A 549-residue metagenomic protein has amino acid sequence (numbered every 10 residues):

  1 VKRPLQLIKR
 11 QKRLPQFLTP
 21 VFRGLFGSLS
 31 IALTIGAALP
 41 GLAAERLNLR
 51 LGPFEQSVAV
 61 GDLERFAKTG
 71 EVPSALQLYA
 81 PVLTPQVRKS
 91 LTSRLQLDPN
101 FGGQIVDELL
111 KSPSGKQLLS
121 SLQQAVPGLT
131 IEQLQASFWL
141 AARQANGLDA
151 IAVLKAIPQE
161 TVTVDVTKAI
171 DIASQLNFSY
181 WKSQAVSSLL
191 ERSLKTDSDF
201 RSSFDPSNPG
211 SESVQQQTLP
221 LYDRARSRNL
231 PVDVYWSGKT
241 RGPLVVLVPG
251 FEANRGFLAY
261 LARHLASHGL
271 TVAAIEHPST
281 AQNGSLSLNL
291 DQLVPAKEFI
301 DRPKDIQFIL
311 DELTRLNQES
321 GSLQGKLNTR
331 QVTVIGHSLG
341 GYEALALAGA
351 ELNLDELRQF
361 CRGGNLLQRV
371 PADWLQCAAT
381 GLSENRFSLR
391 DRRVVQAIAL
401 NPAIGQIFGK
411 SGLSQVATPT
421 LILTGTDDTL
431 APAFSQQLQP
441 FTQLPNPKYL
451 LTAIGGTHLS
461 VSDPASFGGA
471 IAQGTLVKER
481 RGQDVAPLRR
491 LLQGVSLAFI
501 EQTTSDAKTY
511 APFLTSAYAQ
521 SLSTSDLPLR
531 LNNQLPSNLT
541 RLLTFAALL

Functional and structural regions predicted by a protein language model:
F54-A59, L63-R201: Mature extracellular/secreted ectodomains of secretory-pathway proteins
E191-T240: N-terminal cap/lid segment of alpha/beta-hydrolase-fold proteins
R241-G250: Short beta-strand element of the alpha/beta-hydrolase
G250, G336-G340, A344: Gly/Ala-rich beta-loop-alpha elbow adjacent to hydrolase catalytic centers
E252-A259, H264, A273-D301, E312: Cap/lid segment of the alpha/beta-hydrolase catalytic domain
L293-T329, A346, E356-V370, W374-L375 (+1 more regions): Alpha/beta-hydrolase active-site loop
V416, I422-T424: Short beta-strand/loop motif that positions the catalytic acidic residue of the alpha/beta-hydrolase fold
T418, P432-F441: Short alpha-helix in the alpha/beta-hydrolase fold that links the catalytic acid
